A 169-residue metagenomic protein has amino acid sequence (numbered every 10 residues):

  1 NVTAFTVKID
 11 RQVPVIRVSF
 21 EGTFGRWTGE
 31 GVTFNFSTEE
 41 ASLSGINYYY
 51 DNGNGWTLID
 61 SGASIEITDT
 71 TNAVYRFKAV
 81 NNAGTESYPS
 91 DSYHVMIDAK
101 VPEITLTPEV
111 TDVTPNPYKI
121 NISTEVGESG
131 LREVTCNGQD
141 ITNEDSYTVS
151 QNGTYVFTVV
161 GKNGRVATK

Functional and structural regions predicted by a protein language model:
N1-K169: Low-complexity, disordered linker/stalk regions enriched in Pro/Thr/Ser/Gly
